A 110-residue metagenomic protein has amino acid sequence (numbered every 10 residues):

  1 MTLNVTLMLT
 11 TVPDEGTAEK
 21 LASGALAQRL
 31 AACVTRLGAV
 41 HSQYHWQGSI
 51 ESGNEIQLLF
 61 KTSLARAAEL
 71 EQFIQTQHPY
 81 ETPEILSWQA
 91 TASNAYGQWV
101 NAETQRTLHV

Functional and structural regions predicted by a protein language model:
M1-V110: Positively charged, small/polar-rich N-terminal and surface patches that mediate targeting and assembly and bind
